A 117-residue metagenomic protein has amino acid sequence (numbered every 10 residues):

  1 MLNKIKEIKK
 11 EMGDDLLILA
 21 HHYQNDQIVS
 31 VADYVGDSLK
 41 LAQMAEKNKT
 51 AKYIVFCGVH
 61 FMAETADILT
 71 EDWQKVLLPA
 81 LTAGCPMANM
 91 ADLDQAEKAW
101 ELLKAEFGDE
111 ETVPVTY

Functional and structural regions predicted by a protein language model:
M1-Y117: Active-site loop-to-helix "anion-binding N-cap" substructures in soluble metabolic enzymes
